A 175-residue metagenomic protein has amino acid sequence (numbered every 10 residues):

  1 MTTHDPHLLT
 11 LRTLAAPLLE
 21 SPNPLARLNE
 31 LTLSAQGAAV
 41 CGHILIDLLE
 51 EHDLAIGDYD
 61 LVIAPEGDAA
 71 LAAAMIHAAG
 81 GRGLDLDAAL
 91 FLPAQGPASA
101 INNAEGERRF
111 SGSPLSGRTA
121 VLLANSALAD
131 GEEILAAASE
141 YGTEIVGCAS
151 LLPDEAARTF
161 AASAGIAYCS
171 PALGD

Functional and structural regions predicted by a protein language model:
M1-I56: Active-site-facing substrate-recognition patch
T2-T13, A137-D175: PRPP-dependent phosphoribosyltransferase catalytic core
D47, E51, H77, G81 (+2 more regions): Short, well-ordered alpha-helices that flank and scaffold nucleotide-derived cofactor binding pockets
L54-I56, S111-S116, E140-Y141, F160-A162: Solvent-exposed alpha-helices and their adjacent loops that cap or buttress functional pockets in soluble metabolic
I56-G67, A149-S150: Short glycine-rich phosphate-binding loop at a beta-alpha junction
D60, R118, V146: Conserved acidic residues
A69-A72, G131, D154-R158: Short, well-ordered alpha-helical microsegments
A73-E133: Short, glycine/charge-rich flexible loops or terminal/linker lids adjacent to PRPP-binding catalytic cores
